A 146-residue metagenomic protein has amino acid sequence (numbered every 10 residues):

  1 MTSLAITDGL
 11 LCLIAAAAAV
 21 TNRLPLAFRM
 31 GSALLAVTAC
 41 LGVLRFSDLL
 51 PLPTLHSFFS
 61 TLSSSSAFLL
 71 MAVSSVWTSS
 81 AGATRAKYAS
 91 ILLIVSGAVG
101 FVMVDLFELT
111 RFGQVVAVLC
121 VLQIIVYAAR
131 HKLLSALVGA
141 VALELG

Functional and structural regions predicted by a protein language model:
M1-S57: N-terminal topogenic module of multi-pass integral membrane proteins
G9-L10, A67, G139: Glycine-centered flexibility motif
C12-A15, C120-I124, E144-L145: Alpha-helical transmembrane segments and immediately adjacent membrane-interfacial amphipathic helices
T21-R23, D48, S80, E108 (+1 more regions): Short, flexible coil/linker elements and helix-boundary hinge sites characteristic of intrinsically disordered
R23-L35, G82-I91, H131-A140: Membrane-interfacial loop-to-transmembrane alpha-helix junctions, especially the N-terminal start
L34-L44, L93-V104, G139-G146: Aromatic-anchored segments of alpha-helical transmembrane domains
H56-A129: Membrane-proximal helix-loop-helix units in multi-pass membrane proteins
